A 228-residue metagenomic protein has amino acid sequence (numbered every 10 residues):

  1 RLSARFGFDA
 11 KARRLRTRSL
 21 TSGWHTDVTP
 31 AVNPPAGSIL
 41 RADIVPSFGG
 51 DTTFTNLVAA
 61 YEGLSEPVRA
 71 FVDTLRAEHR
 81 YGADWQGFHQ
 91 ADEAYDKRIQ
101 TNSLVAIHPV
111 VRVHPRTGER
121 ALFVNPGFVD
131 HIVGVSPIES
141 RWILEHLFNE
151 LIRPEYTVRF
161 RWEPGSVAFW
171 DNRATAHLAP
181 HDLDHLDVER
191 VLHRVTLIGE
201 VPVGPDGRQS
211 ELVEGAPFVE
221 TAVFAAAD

Functional and structural regions predicted by a protein language model:
R1-V167, N172-D228: Non-heme Fe(II) oxygenase catalytic core, chiefly the N-lobe of the double-stranded beta-helix
